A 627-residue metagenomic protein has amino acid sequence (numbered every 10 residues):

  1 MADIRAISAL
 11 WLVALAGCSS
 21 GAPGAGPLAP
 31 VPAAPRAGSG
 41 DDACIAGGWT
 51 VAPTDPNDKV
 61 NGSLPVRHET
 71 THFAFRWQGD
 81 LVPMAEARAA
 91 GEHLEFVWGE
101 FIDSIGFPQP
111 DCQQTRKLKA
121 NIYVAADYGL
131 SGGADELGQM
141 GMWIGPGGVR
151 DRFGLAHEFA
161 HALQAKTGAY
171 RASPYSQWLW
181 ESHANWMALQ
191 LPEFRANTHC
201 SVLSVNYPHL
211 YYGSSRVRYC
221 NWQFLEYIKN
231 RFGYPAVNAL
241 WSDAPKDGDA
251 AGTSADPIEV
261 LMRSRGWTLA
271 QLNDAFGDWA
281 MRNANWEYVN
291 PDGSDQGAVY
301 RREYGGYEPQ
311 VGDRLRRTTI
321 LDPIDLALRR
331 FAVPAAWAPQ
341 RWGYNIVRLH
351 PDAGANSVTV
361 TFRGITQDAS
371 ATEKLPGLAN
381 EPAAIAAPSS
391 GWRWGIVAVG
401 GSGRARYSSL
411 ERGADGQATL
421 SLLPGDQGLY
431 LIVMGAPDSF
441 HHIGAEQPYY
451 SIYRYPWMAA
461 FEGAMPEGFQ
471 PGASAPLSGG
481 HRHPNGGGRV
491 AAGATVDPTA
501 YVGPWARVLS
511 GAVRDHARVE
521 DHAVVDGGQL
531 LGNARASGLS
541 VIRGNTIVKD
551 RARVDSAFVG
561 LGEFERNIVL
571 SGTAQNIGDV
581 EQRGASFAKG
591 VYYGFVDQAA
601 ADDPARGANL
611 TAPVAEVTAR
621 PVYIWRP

Functional and structural regions predicted by a protein language model:
S8, L137-N206: Zinc-dependent metallopeptidase catalytic helix centered on the HExxH motif and its immediate flanking segment
A16-G17: C-terminal motif of bacterial Sec signal peptides marking the signal peptidase cleavage site
P35-Q139, P146-F159, L163-T167, R171 (+4 more regions): Zn2+-dependent metallopeptidase catalytic core
D103-A120, Y170-Q177, A196-L203, P235-D243: Surface-exposed patches in mature extracellular/periplasmic domains of secreted proteins
W178-E181, M187, E193-P309: Extracellular hydrolytic enzyme modules, especially secreted metalloproteases of the metzincin/thermolysin-like class
D249-G472: Beta/coil-rich, acidic/histidine-enriched accessory regions frequently appended to metallopeptidases
P466-R518, H522-D526, W625-R626: Extended, small-residue-rich solenoid/repeat segments and analogous flexible loops that form exposed scaffolds
